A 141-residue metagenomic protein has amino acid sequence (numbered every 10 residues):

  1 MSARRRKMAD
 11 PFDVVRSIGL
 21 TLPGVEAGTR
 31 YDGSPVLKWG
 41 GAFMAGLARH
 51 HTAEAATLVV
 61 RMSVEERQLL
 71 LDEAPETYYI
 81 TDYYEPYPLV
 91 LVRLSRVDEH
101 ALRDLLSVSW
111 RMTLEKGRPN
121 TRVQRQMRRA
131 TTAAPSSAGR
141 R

Functional and structural regions predicted by a protein language model:
M1-R141: Charge-dense, helix-prone N-terminal extensions
